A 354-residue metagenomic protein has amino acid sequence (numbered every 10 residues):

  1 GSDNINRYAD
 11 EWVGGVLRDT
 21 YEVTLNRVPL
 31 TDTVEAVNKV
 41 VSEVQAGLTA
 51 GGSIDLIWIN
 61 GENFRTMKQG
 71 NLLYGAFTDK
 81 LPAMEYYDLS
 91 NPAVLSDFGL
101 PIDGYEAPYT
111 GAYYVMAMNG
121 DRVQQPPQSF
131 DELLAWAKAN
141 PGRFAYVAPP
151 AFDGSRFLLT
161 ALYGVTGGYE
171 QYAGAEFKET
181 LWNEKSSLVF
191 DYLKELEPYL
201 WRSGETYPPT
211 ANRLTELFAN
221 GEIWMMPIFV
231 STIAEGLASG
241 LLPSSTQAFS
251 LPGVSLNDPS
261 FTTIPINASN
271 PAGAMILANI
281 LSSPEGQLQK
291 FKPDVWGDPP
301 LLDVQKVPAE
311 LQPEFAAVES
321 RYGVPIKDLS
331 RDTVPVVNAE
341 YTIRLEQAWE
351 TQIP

Functional and structural regions predicted by a protein language model:
S2-W12, L30-E35, I54-G204, P208-N212: Extracytoplasmic ligand-binding site segments that recognize negatively charged/polar headgroups
W12-R27: Short alpha-helix C-terminal cap/hinge motif
Y21-T24, A50-D55, N140-F144, P198-W201 (+3 more regions): Loop/turn elements at helix/coil->beta-strand transitions in domains of secreted/extracellular proteins
V37-I54, R65-N71, N212-E222, M226: Short helices/loops that flank or line small-molecule/ion binding pockets
L48-G52, T66-K68, F98-P101, A107-G111 (+5 more regions): Extracellular/periplasmic catalytic domains that process cell-envelope and extracellular macromolecules
L200-N267, E310-F315: Extracytoplasmic/periplasmic substrate-binding proteins
S255-L256, S260-L329: Mature extracytoplasmic/periplasmic domains
E319-P354: Conserved C-terminal helix/tail region of periplasmic/extracytoplasmic solute-binding proteins
